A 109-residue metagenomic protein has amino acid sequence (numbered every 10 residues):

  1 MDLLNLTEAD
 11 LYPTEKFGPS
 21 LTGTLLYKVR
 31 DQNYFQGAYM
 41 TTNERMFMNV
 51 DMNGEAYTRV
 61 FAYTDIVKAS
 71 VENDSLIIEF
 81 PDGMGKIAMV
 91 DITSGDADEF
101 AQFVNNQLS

Functional and structural regions predicted by a protein language model:
M1, T7, S70-L76, S94 (+1 more regions): Generic structural signal for short, solvent-exposed loop/turn connectors between secondary structure elements
M1-Y39, P81, F103: Anionic N-terminal interaction surfaces
K16-L25, G54-T58, G95-D96: Hydrophobic transmembrane alpha-helix bundles
Y27-I92: Phosphoinositide-binding peripheral membrane targeting modules
G95-S109: Terminal and domain-flanking low-complexity segments
